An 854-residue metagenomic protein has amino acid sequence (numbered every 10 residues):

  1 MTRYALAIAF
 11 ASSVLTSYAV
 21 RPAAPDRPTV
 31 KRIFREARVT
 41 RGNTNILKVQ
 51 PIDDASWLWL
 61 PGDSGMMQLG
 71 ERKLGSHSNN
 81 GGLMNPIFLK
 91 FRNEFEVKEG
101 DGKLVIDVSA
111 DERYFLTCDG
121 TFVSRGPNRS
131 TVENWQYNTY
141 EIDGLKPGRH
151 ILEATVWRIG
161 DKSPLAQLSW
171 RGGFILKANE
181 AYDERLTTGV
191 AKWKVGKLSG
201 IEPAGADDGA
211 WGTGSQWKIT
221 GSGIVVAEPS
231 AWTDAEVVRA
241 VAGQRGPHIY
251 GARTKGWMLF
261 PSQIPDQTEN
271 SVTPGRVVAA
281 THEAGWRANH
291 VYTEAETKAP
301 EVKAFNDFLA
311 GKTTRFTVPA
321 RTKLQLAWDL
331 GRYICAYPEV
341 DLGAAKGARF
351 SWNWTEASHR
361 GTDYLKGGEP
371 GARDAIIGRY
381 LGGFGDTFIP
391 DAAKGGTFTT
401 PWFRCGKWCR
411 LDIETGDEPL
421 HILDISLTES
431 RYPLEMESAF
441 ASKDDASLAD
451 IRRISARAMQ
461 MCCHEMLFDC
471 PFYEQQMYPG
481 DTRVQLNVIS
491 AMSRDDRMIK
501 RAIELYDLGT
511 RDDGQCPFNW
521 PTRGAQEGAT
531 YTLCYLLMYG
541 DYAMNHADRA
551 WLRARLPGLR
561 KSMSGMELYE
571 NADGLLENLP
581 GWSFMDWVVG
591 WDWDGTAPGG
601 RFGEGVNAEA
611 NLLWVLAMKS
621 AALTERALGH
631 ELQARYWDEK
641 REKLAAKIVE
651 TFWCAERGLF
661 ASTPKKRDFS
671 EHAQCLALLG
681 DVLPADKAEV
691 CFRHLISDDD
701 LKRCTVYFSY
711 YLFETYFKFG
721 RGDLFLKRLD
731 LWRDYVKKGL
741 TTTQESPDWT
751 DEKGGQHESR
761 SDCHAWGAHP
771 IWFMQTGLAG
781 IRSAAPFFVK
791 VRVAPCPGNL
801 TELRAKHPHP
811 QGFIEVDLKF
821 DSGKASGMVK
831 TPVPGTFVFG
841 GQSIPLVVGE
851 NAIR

Functional and structural regions predicted by a protein language model:
A5-S17: Bacterial N-terminal signal peptides
R21-D469, D481, R497-M498, C516-P521 (+2 more regions): Extracellular/oxidizing-compartment recognition motifs
N80, A327-L330, F398-T399, L467-P479 (+5 more regions): Solvent-exposed loop and edge beta-strand segments that line ligand/cofactor-binding and catalytic clefts
R125-S130, A357-Y380, S493-T596, D730-G754: Helix-terminus loop motifs that line ligand-binding clefts
Y140, Y337-E356, C409-E414, Q475 (+6 more regions): Alpha-helical support elements that line or immediately flank enzyme active sites and cofactor-binding pockets
Y182-V195, W408, G416-I454, Q460 (+4 more regions): Active-site acid/base region of carbohydrate-active enzymes
A210-W211, Q216-G221, E639, L726-R854: Non-catalytic C-terminal accessory modules of carbohydrate-active enzymes
F708-K738: Catalytic-core region of carbohydrate-active enzymes that cleave or remodel glycosidic bonds
